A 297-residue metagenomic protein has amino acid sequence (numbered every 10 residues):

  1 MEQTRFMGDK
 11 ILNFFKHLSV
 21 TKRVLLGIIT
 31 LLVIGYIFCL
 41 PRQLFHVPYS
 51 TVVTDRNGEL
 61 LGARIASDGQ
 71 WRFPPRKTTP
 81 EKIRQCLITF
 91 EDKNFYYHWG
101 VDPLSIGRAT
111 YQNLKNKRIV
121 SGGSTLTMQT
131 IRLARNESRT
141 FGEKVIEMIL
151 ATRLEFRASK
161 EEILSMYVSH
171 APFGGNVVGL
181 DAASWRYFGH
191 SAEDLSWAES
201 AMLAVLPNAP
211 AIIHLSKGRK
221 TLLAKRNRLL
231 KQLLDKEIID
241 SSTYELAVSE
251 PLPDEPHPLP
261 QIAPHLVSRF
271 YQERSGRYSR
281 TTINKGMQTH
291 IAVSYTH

Functional and structural regions predicted by a protein language model:
E2-Y295: Juxtamembrane regions of bacterial inner-membrane/periplasmic proteins, predominantly the peptidoglycan biogenesis
